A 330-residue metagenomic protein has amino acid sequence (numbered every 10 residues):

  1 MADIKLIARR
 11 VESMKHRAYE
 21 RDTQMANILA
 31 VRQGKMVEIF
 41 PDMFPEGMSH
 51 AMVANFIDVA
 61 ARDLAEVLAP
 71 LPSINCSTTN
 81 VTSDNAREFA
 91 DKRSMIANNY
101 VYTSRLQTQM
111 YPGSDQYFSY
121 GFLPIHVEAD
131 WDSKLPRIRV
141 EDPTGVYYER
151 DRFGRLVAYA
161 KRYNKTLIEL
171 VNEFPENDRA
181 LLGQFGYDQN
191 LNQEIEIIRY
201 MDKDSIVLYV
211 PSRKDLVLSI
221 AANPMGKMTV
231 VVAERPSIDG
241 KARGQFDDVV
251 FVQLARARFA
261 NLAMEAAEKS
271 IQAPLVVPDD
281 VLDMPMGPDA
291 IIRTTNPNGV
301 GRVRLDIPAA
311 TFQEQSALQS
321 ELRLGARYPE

Functional and structural regions predicted by a protein language model:
M1-Y187, S316: Extended, helix-rich architectural segments
A2-K5, I28-M43, V53-R62, S83-A86 (+3 more regions): Charged, low-complexity, helix/coiled-coil-prone segments
D3-E20, H126-D283: Structured, contiguous alpha/beta core segments that scaffold functional sites
D42, V53, A61, E88-A129 (+2 more regions): Long, contiguous amphipathic alpha-helices that act as assembly "spine/axial" helices in icosahedral shell and virion
N55-P72, T79-A90, D142, I220-V230 (+1 more regions): Long amphipathic alpha-helical segments
